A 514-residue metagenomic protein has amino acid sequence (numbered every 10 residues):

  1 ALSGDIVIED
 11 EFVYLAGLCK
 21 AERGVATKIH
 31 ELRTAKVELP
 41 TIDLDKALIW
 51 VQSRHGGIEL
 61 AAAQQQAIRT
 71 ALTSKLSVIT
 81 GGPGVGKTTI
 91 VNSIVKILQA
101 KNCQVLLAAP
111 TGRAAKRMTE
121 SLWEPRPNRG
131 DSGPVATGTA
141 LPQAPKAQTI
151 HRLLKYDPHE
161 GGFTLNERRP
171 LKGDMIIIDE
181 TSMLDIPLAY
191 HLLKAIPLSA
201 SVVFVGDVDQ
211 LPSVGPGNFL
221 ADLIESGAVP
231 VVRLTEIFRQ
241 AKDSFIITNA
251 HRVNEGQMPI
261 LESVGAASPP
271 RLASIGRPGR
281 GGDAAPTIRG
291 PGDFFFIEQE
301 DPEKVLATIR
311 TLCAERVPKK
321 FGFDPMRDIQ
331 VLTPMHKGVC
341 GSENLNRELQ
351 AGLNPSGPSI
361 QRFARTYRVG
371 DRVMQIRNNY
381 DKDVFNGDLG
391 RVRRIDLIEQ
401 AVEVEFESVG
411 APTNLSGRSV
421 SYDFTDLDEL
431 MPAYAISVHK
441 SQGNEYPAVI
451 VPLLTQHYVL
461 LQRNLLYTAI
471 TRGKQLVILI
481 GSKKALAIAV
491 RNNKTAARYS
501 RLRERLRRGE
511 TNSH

Functional and structural regions predicted by a protein language model:
A1-K46: Interdomain "pre-motor" coupling segment immediately N-terminal to P-loop NTPase/helicase cores
G56-T70, P318: Pre-Walker A adenine-sensing motif
Q65-I68, L72-G265: ASCE P-loop NTPase helicase motor core
N102-C103, G173, L198-S201, G227-V232 (+4 more regions): Short glycine-/polar-rich loops that comprise or flank the Walker A/P-loop and associated switch/sensor motifs
P125-Q143, S263-G290, S408-R418, T511-H514: Intrinsic disorder/low-complexity segments
P197, R368-V369, F385, S441: Residue-level recognition of short, solvent-exposed, well-ordered loop/turn junctions that link secondary-structure
V208-G279, P286-K382, R393, N414-S416: Conserved helicase motor core of P-loop NTPases
E255, N386-G410, G417-H514: C-terminal accessory regions
